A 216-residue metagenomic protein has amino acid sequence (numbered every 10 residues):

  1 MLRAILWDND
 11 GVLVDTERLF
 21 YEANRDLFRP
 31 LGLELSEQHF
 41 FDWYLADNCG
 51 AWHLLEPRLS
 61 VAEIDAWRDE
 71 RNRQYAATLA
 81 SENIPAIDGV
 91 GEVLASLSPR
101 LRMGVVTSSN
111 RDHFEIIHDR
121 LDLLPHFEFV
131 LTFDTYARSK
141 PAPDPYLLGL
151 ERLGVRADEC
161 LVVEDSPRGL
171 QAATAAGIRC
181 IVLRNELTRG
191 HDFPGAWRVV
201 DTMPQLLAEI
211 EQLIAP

Functional and structural regions predicted by a protein language model:
M1-R3, A95, L101, R111-P216: Asp-based, Mg2+/Mn2+-dependent phosphohydrolase catalytic module
L2-A95, P99: N-terminal helical cap/lid subdomain that shapes the substrate entry/recognition surface in HAD-like hydrolases
T107-S109: Conserved phosphate-coupling serine/threonine residues in phosphotransfer and NTP-handling enzymes
